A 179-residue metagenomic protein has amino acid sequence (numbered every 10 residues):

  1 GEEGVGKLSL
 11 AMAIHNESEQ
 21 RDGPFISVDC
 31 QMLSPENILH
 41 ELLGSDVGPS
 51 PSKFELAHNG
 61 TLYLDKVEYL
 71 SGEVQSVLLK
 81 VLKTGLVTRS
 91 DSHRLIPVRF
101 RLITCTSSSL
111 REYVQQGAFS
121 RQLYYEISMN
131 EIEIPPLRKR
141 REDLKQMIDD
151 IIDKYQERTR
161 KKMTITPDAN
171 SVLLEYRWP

Functional and structural regions predicted by a protein language model:
G1-S45, P49, E55-S71, P136-R141: Conserved post-Walker A coupling segment in P-loop NTPases
L10, N16-G23, G72, D91-R101 (+1 more regions): Nucleotide-binding/hydrolysis machinery
E17, V77, V81, R89-S90: Conserved helical "switch/dimer-interface" subregion of ABC/ABC-like ATPase nucleotide-binding domains
S27, Y63-L64, F100-S107: Structural recognition of the conserved hydrophobic beta-strand(s) that form the central parallel beta-sheet of P-loop
L56, V81, T104, E126: Conserved catalytic core of Hanks-type protein kinase domains
E68-Y69, L79, K83: Catalytic acidic motif of RecA-like/P-loop NTPases
